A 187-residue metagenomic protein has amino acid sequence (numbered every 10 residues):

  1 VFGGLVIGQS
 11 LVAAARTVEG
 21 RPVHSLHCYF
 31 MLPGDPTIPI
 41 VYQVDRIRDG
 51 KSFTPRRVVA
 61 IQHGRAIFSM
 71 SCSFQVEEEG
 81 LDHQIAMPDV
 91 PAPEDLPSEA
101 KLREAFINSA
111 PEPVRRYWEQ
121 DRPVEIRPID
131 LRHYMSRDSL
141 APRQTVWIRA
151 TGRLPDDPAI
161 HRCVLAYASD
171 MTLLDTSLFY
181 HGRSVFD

Functional and structural regions predicted by a protein language model:
V1-D187: Terminal targeting signals and extreme-terminal segments of soluble enzymes
